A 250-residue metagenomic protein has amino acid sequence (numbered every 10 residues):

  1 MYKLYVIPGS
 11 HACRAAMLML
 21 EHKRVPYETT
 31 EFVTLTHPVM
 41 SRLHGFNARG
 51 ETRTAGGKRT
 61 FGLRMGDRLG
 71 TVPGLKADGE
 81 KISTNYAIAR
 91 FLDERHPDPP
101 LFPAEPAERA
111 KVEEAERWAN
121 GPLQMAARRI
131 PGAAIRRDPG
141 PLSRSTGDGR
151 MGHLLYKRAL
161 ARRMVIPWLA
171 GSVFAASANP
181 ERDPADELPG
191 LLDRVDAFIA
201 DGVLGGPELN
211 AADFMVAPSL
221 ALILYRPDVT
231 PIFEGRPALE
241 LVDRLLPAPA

Functional and structural regions predicted by a protein language model:
M1-H153: GST-like domain detector, emphasizing the conserved glutathione-binding G-site in the N-terminal thioredoxin-like
V39, K111, D183, E187 (+2 more regions): Exposed alpha-helical structural elements
A89, D93, E113-E116, N120 (+4 more regions): Non-transmembrane alpha-helical segments in soluble domains of secreted/periplasmic/extracellular proteins
E116, M164-L169, V242-A248: Charged, low-complexity, helix-prone segments enriched in Lys/Glu/Asp/Gln
G121-E234: GST-like fold's C-terminal all-alpha helical module
Y225-A250: C-terminal or late-domain output modules
